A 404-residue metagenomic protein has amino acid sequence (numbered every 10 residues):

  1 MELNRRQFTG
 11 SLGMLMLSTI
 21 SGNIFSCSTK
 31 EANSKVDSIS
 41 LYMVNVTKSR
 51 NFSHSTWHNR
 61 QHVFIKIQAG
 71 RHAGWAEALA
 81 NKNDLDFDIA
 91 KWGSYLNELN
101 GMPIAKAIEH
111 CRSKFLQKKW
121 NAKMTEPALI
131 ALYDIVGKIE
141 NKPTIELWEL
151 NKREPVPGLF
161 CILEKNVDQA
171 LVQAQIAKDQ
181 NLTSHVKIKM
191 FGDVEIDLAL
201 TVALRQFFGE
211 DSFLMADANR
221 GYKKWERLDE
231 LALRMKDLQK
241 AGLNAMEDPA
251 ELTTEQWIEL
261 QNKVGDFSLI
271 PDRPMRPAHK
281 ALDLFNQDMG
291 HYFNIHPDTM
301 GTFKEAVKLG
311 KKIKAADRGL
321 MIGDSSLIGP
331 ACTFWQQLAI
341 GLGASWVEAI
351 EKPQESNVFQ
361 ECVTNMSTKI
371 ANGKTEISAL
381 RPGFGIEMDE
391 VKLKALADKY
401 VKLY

Functional and structural regions predicted by a protein language model:
M1-N4: N-terminal secretory signal peptides
Q7-S26: N-terminal export signals
E31-D84, N357-E361: Structured beta-strand/loop patches that form or line metal/cofactor-binding pockets in enzymes
N33-S38, I67-E140: Metal- or metallocofactor-binding catalytic centers and their adjacent structured scaffolds across diverse enzyme
I65, R71, A128, N141 (+3 more regions): Conserved, mostly hydrophobic/aromatic
E146-V264: Metal-dependent enolase-superfamily TIM-barrel catalytic cores that perform enediolate-based chemistry
K187, M215-A216, A245-M246, I270-D272 (+2 more regions): Generic enzyme active-site microenvironment
T253-I258, N262-S268, M275-G383: Shared catalytic-loop signature of beta/alpha-barrel
